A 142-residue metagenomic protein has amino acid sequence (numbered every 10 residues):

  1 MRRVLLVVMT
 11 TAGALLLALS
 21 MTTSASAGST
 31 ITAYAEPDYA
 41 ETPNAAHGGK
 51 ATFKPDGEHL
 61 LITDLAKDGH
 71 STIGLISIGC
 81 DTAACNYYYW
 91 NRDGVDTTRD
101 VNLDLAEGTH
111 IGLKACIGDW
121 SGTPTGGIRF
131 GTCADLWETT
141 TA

Functional and structural regions predicted by a protein language model:
M1-A27: Secretory targeting and sorting signals
S26-A142: Post-signal peptide N-terminal regions of Sec-secreted extracellular proteins
